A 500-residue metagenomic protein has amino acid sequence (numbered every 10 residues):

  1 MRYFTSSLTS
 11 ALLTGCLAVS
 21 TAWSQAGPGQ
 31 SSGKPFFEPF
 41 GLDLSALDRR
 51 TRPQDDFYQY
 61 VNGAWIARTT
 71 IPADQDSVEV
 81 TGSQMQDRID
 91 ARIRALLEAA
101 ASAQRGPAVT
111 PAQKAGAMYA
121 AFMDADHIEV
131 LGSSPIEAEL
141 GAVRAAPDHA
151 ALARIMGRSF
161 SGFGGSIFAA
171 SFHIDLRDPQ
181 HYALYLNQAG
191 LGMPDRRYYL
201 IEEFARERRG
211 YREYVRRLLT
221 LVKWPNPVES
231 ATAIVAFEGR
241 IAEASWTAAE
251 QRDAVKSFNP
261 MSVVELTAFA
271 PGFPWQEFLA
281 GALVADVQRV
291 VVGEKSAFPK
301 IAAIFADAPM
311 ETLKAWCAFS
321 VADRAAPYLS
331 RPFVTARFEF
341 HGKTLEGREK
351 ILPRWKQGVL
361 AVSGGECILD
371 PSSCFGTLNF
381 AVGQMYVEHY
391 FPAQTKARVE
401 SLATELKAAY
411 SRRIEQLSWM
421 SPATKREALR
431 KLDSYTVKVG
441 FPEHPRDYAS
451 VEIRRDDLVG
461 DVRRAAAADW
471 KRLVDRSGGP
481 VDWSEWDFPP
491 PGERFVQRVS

Functional and structural regions predicted by a protein language model:
M1-T5: Positively charged n-region of N-terminal signal peptides that target proteins for export
S7-S20: Bacterial N-terminal signal peptides
G27, S31-K34, R240, F269-G272 (+4 more regions): Intrinsically disordered, low-complexity linker/terminal regions across diverse proteins
Q30-S45: Short, Gly/Pro- and small/polar-rich lid/capping loops
G33-P35, R52-H127: Active-site-surrounding "flap" and adjacent substrate/cofactor-binding loops of secreted or lumenal enzymes, prototyped
S45, R49-P53: A charge-rich, low-complexity, intrinsically flexible signal that marks solvent-exposed coils, linkers, repeats
L47, W65-T69, M193-P194: Short, solvent-exposed loop/turn elements at domain surfaces
E98-S401, E405: Noncatalytic, helix-rich "gating/capping" subdomain that lines the substrate-entry/channel surface of large enzyme
